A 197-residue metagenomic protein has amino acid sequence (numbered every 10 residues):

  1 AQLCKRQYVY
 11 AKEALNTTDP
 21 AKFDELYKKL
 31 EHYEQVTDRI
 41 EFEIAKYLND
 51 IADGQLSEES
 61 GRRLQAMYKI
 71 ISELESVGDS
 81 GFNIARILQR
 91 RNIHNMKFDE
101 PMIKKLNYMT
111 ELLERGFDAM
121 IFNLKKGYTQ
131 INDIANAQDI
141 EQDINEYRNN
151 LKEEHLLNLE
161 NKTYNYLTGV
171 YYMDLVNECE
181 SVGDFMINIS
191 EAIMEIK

Functional and structural regions predicted by a protein language model:
A1-K197: Cytosolic, long alpha-helical scaffolding segments
